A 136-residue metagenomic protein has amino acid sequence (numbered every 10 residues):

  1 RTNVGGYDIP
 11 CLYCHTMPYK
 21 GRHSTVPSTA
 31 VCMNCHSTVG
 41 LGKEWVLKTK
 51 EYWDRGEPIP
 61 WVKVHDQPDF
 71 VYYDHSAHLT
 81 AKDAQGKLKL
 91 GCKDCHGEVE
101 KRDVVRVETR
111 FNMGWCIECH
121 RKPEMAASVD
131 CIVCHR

Functional and structural regions predicted by a protein language model:
R1-R136: Short sequence/structural segments immediately N-terminal
